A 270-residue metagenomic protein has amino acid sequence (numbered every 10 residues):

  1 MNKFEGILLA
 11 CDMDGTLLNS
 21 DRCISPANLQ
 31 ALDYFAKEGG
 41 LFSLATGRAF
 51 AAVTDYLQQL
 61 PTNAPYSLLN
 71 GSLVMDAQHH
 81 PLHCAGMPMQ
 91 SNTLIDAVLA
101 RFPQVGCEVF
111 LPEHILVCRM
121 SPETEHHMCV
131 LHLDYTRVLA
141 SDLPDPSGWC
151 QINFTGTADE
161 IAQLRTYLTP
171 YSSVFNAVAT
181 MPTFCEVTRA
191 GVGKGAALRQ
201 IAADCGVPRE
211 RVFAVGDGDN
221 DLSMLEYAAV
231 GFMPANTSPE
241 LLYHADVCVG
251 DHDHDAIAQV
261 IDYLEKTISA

Functional and structural regions predicted by a protein language model:
M1-M13, D33, K37, V207: Non-catalytic pre-domain segments flanking phosphatase-related domains
K3-L8, S25, E186-A270: Mg2+-dependent phosphoryl-transfer enzymes with acidic/Ser/Thr/Gly-rich catalytic loops
M13, R48, D217-G218: Active-site metal-binding loops of divalent metal-dependent hydrolases
D21-T124: Active-site phosphate-binding/coordination module
N28, V53-L57, L164, L168 (+3 more regions): Hydrophobic packing residues within well-ordered alpha-helices of enzyme cores
G39-S43, T62-A64, C150-Q151, E210-R211 (+2 more regions): Short active-site oxyanion
L60-T62, N70, Y171-S173, Y227-A228 (+1 more regions): Short, structured coil segments at secondary-structure junctions
Q104-V215, D219, S223, N236: Conserved acidic, metal-coordinating active-site core of Asp-based, Mg2+-dependent phosphoryl-transfer enzymes
